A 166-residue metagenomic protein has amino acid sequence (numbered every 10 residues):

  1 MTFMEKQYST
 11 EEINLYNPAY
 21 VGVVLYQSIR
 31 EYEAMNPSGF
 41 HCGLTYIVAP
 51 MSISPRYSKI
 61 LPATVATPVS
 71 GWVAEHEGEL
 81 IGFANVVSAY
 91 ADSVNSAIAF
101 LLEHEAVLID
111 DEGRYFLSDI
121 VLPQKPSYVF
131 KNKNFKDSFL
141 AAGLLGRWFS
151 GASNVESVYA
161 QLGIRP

Functional and structural regions predicted by a protein language model:
F3-S52: Long, hydrophobic N-terminal alpha-helical segment
S28-Y32, M51-P55, L101, F149-A152 (+1 more regions): Generic structural signal for hydrophobic core residues of well-folded globular domains
F40-H76: A glycine-rich, hydrophobic loop/mini-helix early in the fold
G71-V94: Helix-adjacent hinge/juxtasegments
N95-V107: Basic amphipathic alpha-helical segments that dock to polyanions
D110-D111: Beta-hairpin "wing" of winged helix-turn-helix
R114-D119: Minor-groove-contacting beta-hairpin "wing" of winged helix-turn-helix DNA-binding domains
P126-P166: Glycine-rich, aromatic-bearing surface loops/beta-hairpins
